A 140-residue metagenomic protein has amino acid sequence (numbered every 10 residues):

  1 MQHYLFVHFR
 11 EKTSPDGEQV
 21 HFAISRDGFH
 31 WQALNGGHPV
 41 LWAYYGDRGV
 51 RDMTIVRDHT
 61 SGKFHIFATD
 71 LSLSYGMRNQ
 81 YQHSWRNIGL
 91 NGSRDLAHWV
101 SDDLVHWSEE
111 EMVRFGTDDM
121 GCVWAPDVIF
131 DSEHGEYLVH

Functional and structural regions predicted by a protein language model:
M1-H140: Carbohydrate-active catalytic/glycan-binding domains of CAZyme proteins, especially the secreted or lumenal ectodomains
